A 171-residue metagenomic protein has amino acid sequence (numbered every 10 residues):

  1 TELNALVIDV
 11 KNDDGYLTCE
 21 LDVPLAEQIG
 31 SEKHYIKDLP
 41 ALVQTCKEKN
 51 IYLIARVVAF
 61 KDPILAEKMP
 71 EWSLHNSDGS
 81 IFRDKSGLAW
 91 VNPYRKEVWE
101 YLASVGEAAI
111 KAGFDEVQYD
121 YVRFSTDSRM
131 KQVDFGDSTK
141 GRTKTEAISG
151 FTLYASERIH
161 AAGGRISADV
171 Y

Functional and structural regions predicted by a protein language model:
T1, Q28-N50, T143-L153: Aromatic- and glycine-enriched glycan-recognition loops and surfaces that form the carbohydrate-binding subsites
T1-Y16, A108-Q118: Catalytic domains of carbohydrate-active enzymes, especially glycoside hydrolases
A5-I8, K37-F82, Q118: Glycine-rich, aromatic-flanked loop segments that form ligand/cofactor-binding clefts across common enzyme folds
V10-D14, L21-V23, V57-A59, Y121-R123 (+1 more regions): A mature extracytoplasmic/lumenal domain signature
T18-G30, D62-D84, S125-T139: Aromatic- and acidic-residue-enriched segments that line the glycan-binding/catalytic groove of carbohydrate-active
D22-I36, S86-E100, S138-E146: The substrate-binding groove and active-site-proximal loops of carbohydrate-active enzymes, especially glycoside
Y52-D62, Q118-Y119, R142-Y171: Aromatic-lined carbohydrate-recognition surfaces of secreted/lumenal glycan-active proteins
F60-K111: Active-site-adjacent "subsite" loops/lids of carbohydrate-active enzymes
